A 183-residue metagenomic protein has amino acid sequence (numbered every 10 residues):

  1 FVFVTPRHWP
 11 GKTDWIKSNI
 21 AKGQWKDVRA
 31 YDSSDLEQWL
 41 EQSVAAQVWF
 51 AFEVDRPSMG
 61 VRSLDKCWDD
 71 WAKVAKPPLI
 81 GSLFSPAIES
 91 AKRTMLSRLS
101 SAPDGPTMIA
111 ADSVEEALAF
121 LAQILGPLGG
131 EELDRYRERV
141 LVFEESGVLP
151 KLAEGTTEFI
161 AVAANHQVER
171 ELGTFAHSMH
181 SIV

Functional and structural regions predicted by a protein language model:
V2-E116, M179-I182: Mixed-charge (Asp/Glu-Lys/Arg
A111-E116, G126-I182: Conserved P-loop NTPase "ATPase switch" module shared by AAA+ and STAND
A119-F120: Hydrophobic positions on the alpha1 helix immediately C-terminal to the Walker A/P-loop
